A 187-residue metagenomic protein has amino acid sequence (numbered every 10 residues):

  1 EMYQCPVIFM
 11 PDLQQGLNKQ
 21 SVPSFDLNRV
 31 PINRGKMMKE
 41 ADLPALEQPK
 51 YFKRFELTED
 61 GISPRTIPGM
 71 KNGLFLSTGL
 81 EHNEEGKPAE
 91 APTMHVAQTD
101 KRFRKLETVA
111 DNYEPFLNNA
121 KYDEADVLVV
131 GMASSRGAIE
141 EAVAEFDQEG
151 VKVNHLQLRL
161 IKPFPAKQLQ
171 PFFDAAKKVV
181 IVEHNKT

Functional and structural regions predicted by a protein language model:
E1-T187: Flexible, low-complexity linker and terminal segments
